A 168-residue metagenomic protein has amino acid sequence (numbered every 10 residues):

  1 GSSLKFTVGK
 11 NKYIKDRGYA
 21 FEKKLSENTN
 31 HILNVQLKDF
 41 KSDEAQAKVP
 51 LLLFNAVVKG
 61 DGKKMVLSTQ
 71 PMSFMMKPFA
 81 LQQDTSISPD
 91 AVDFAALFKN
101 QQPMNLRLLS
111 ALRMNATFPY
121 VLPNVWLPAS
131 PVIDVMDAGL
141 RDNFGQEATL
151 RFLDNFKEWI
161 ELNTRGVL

Functional and structural regions predicted by a protein language model:
G1-L168: Catalytic domains of lipid- and phosphate-ester/thioester hydrolases
